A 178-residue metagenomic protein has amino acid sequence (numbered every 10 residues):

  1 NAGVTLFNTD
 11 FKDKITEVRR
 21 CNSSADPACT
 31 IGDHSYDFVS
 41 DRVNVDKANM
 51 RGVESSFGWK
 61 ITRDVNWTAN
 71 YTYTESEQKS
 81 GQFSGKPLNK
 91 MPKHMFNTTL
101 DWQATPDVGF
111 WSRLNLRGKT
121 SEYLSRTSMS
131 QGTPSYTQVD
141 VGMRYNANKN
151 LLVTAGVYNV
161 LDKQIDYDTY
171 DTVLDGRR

Functional and structural regions predicted by a protein language model:
G3, F7-D10, T30-L124, L161: Gram-negative outer-membrane beta-barrel transporters
K12, L116-S125, R144-R178: C-terminal beta-signal and adjacent terminal beta-strands/loops of Gram-negative outer-membrane beta-barrel proteins
K14-C21, A28, T74-G85, S121-M129 (+1 more regions): Outer-membrane beta-barrel translocator domains and adjoining extracellular loop/strand segments of Gram-negative
R19-R42, D175-R178: Surface-exposed loop/turn segments flanking beta-strands in extracellular/periplasmic regions
N44-D46, S130-T133: Outer-membrane beta-barrel proteins
A48-M50, K93, Y136-T137, G176-R178: Membrane-spanning beta-strands of outer-membrane beta-barrel proteins
S55, V141-M143: Short, basic/aromatic-rich helical patch in the C-terminal catalytic core of site-specific tyrosine
V108, S135-V139, A147-V153: A short pocket-lining beta-strand/turn micro-motif at the edge of beta-sheets
